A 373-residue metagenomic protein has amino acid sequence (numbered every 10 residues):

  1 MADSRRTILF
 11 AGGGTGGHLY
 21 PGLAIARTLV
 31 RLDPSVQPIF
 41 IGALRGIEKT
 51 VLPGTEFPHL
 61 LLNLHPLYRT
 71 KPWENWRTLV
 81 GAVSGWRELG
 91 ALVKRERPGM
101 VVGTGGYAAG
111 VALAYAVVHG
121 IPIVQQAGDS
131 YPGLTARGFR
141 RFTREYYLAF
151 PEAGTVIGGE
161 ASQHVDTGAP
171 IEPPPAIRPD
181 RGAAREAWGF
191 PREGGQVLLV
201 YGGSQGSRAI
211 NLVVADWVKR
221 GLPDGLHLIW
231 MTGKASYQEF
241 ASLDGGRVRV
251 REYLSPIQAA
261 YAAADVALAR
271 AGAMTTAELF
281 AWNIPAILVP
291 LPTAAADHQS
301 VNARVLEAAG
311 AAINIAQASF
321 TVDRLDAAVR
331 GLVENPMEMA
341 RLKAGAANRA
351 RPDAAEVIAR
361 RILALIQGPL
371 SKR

Functional and structural regions predicted by a protein language model:
R5-G13, S35-W86, D166-P170, S236 (+1 more regions): Conserved nucleotide-sugar phosphate-binding/catalytic loop shared by glycosyltransferases and other
G46, V51-T55, G182-A267, S300-R304 (+2 more regions): Donor-nucleotide binding loops and adjacent catalytic segments primarily of GT-B fold Leloir glycosyltransferases
G46-T50, V101-H119: An aromatic- and histidine-rich active-site surface loop
P98-M100, L254, Q258, A262-A277 (+1 more regions): Acidic donor-binding loop of glycosyltransferase active sites
V117-G182, F190: Active-site-proximal region of nucleotide-activated glycan assembly enzymes, centered on histidine/acidic-rich loops
H119, A262-A264, F280-V289, A309: Conserved donor-binding/catalytic loop of nucleotide-activated donor transferases
E338-P352: A short, well-ordered alpha-helix in the C-terminal region of glycosyltransferases
R351-R373: C-terminal alpha-helical cap of glycosyltransferases
